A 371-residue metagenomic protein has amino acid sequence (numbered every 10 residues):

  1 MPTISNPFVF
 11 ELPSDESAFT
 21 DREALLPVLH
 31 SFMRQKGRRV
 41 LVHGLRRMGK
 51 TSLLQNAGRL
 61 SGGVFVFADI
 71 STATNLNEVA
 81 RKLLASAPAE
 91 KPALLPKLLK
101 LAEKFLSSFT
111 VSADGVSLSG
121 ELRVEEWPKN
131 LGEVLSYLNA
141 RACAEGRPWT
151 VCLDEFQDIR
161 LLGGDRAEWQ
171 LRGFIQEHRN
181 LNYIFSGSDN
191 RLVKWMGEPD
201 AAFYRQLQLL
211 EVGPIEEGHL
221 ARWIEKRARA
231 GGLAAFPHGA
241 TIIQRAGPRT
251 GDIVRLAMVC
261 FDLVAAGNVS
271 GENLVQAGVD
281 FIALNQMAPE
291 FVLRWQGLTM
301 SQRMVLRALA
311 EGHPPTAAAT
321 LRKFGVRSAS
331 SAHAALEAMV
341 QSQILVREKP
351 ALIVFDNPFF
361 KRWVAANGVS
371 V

Functional and structural regions predicted by a protein language model:
M1-H43, F359, S370-V371: A short, basic N-terminal segment
P2-N6, M287-V371: C-terminal leucine-rich, beta-strand-based interaction scaffolds used for sensing/assembly
V40, L45-A68: P-loop NTPase Walker A phosphate-binding motif
G62, N77-V116: Conserved NTP-binding/hydrolysis module of P-loop NTPases
D69, Q208-H219: Conserved AAA+ ATPase "SRH/arginine-finger" region at the nucleotide-binding site
E121-D189, E198: Conserved Walker B catalytic segment
N190-L207: Short regulatory helix/loop adjacent to the ATP-binding pocket of P-loop NTPases
E225-A288: Amphipathic alpha-helical "lid/sensor" segments that cap RecA-like P-loop NTPase cores
